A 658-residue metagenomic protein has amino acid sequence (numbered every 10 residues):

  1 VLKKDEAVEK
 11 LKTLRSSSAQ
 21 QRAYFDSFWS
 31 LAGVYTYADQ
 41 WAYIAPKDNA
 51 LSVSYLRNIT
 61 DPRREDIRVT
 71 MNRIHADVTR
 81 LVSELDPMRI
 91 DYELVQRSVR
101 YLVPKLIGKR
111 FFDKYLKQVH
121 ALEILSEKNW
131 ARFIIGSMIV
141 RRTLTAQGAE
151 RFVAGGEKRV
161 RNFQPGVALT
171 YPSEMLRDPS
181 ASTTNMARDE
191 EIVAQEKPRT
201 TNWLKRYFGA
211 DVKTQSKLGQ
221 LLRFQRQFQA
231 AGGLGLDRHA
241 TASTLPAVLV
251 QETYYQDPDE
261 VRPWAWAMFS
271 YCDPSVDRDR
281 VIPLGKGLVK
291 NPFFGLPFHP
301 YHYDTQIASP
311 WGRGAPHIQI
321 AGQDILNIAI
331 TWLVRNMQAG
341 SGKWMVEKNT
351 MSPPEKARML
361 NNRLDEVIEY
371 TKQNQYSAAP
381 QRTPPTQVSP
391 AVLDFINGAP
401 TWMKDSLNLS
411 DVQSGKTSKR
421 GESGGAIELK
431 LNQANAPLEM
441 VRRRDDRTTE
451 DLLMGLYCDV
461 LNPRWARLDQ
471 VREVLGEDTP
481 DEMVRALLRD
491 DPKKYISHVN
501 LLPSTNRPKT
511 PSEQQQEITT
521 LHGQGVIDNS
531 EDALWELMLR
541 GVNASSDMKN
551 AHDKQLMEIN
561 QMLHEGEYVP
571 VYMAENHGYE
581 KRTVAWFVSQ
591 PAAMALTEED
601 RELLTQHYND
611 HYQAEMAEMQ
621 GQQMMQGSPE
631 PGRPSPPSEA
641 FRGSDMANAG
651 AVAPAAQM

Functional and structural regions predicted by a protein language model:
V1-W266, S270-C272, V276, V388-G398 (+10 more regions): Extended, helix-rich architectural segments
V34-V53, T143, V346-L364, R420-I427 (+2 more regions): Charge-rich, acidic-biased intrinsically disordered regions
D91-V95, E123-A131, R142-A146, M337-N349 (+6 more regions): Short coil/turn segments at secondary-structure boundaries
F111-Q118, G322-N336, G340, N362-Y370 (+9 more regions): Generic, well-ordered alpha-helical scaffold segments in large soluble proteins
T143, P390, G424-N550: Extended amphipathic alpha-helical segments with heptad-repeat/coiled-coil character used for oligomerization, fusion
G235-R420: Extended, charged amphipathic alpha-helical segments
D528-E558, P591-G632: Long, highly charged low-complexity segments enriched in Glu/Asp and Lys/Arg with interspersed Ser/Thr
M573-A585: Short amphipathic alpha-helical heptad-repeat segments
